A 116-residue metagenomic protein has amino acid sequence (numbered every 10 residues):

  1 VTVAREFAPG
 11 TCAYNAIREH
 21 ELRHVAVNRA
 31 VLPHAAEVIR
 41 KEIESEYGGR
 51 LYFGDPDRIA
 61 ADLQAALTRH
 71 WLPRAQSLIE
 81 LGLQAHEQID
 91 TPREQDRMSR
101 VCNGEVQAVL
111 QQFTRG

Functional and structural regions predicted by a protein language model:
V1-R18, L22: Short pre-active-site segment immediately N-terminal to the catalytic Zn-binding motif
C12-Y14, H20, V38, I89 (+2 more regions): Aromatic-residue detector
L22-I39: Catalytic Zn2+-binding segment of zinc metalloproteases
H34-L51: Internal, charge-rich low-complexity segments
E46-G116: Metalloprotease/metallohydrolase-associated module, dominated by Zn2+-dependent proteases
